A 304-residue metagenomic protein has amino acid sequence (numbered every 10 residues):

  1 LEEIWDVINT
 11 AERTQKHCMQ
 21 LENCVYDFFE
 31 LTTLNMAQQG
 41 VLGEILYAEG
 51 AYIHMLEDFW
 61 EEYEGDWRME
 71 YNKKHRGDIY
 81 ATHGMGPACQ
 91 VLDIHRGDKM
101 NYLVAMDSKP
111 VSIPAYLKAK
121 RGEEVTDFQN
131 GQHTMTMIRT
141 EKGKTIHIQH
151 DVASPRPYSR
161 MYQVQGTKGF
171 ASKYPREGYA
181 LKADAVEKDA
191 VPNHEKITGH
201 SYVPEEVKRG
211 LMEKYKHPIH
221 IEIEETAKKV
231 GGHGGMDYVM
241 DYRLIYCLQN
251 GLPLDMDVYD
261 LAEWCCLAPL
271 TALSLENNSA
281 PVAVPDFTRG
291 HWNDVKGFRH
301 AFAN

Functional and structural regions predicted by a protein language model:
L1-H17: Rossmann-fold NAD(P)-binding glycine/threonine-rich loop
E2, H54-W60, V111-P114, S172-Y174 (+1 more regions): A short beta-to-alpha transition loop/helix N-cap that caps and shapes the active-site region
V7, T33, L270-T271: Aromatic/hydrophobic pocket-lining residues that form π-stacking "cages" and hydrophobic walls in ligand
E12-M19, C24-F128: Predominantly a Rossmann-like dinucleotide-binding segment in NAD(P)-dependent oxidoreductases
T82, D127-Q132, T140-E141, P155-R156: A short catalytic or substrate-binding loop motif that flags glycine-/basic-rich loops and adjacent residues that bind
C89, P157-G166, S172-K173, K182-N304: C-terminal helical cap and adjacent loop that interface with cofactors, partners, or active-site loops
T136-K142, G166: Active-site beta-strand termini and strand-to-loop segments that position acidic
